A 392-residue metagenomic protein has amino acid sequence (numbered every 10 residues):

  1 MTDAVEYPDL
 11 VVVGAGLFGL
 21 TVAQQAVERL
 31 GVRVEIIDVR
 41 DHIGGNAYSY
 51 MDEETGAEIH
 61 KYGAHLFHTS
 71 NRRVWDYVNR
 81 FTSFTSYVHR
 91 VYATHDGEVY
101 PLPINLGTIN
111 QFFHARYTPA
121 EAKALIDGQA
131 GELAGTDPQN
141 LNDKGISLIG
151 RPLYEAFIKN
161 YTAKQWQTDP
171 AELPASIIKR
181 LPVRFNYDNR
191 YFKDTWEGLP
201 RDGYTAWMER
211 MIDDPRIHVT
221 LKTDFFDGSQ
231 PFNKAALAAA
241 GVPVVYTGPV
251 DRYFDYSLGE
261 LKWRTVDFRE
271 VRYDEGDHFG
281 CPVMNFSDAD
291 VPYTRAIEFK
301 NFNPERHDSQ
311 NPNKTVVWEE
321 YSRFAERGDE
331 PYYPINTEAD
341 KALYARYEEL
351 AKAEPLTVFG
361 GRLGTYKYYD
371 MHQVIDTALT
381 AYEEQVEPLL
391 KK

Functional and structural regions predicted by a protein language model:
D3-F18, E35: Beta1/beta-strand and adjacent pyrophosphate-binding region of the FAD-binding site in flavoprotein oxidoreductases
A15, T247-P249, G361: Glycine-rich, N-terminal phosphate-binding loop of Rossmann-like dinucleotide-binding domains
T21: Short alpha-helical segment within the catalytic ATP-binding CA
Q24-E53: Glycine-rich FAD pyrophosphate-binding loop
R29, F226-L350: Mid-domain catalytic core of redox enzymes that form a hydrophobic substrate pocket/lid adjacent to a catalytic redox
T55-G131: Dinucleotide-binding Rossmann-like beta1-alpha1 core, especially the glycine-rich loop that anchors the ADP
D96-P101, L106-V242: Active-site/ligand-binding neighborhood in enzyme catalytic cores
E330-K392: C-terminal catalytic lobe of FAD-dependent flavoproteins
